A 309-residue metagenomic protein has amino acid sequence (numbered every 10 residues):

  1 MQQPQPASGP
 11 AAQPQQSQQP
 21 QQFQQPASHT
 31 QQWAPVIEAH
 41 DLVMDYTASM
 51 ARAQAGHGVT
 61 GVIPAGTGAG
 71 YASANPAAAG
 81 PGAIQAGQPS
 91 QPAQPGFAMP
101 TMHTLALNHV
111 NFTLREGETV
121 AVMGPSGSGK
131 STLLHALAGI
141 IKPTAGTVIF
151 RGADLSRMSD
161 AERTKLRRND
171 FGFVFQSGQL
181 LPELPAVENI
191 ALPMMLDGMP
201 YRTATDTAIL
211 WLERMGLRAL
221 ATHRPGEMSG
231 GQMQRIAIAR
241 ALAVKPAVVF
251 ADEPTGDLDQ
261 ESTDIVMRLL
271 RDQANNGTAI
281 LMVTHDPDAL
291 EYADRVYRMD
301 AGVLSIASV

Functional and structural regions predicted by a protein language model:
M123-P125: The feature captures the beta-strand-to-loop junction immediately N-terminal to the Walker
A138: Helix-to-loop junction immediately C-terminal to a conserved catalytic motif
G146-D154: Conserved ABC transporter NBD signature motif
R168, H223-G226, V244, L269 (+1 more regions): Conserved signature/switch motifs of ABC ATPase nucleotide-binding domains
L184-L192: Short coil-to-helix segment of the ABC ATPase nucleotide-binding domain corresponding to the Q-loop/switch region
R224-M228, Q232-Q234: Conserved ABC ATPase signature
V249-D252: Catalytic Walker B motif of ABC-type/P-loop ATPase nucleotide-binding domains
